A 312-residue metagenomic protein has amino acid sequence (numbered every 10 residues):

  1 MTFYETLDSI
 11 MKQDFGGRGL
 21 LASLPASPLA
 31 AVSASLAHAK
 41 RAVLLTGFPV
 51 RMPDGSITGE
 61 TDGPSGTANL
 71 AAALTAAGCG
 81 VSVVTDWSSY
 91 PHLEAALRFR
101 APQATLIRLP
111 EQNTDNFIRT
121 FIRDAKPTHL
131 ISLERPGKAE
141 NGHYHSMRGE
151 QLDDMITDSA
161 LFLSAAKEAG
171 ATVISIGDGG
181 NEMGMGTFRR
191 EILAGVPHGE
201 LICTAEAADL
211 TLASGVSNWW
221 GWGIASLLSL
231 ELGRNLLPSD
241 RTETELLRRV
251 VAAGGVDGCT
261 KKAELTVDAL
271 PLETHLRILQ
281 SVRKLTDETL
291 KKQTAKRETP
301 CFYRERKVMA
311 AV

Functional and structural regions predicted by a protein language model:
M1-A42, F48-P49: Positively charged, low-complexity intrinsically disordered leader regions
S27, D62-S65, N69, S88 (+6 more regions): Conserved active-site and cofactor/substrate-binding residues in soluble primary-metabolism enzymes
K40, T128-H129: Conserved acidic residues
M52, I57-P64, H129-L130, R135-R234: Conserved mixed alpha/beta catalytic, RNA-binding, or beta-rich assembly cores of soluble enzyme, regulatory
I57-G78: Histidine-anchored nucleotide/phosphate-binding helix
C79-S88: Short internal beta-strands
L97-I122, T128: A glycine-rich helix N-cap at a beta->alpha junction
E182-V312: C-terminal functional extensions of proteins
